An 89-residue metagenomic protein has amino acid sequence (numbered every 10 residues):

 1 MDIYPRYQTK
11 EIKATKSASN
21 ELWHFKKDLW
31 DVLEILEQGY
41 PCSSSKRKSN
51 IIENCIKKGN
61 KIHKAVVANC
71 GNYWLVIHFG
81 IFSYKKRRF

Functional and structural regions predicted by a protein language model:
M1-F89: Ribonuclease/tRNase effector modules and their secretory precursors
